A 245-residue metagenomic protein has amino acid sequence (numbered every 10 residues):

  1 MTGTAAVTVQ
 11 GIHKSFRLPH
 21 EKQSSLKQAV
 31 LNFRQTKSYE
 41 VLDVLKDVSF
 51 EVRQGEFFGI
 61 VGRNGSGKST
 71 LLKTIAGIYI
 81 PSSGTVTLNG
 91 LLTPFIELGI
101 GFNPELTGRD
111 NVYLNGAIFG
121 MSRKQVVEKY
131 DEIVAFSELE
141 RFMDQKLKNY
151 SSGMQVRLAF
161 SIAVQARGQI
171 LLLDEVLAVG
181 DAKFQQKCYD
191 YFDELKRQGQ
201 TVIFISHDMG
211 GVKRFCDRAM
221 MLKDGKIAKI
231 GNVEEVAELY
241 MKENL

Functional and structural regions predicted by a protein language model:
T2-K46, V233-L245: Pre-NBD coupling/linker segments of ABC/ABC-like ATPases
K27-F33, Y113, Q125-F142: Conserved ABC ATPase "signature" region
V61-R63: The feature captures the beta-strand-to-loop junction immediately N-terminal to the Walker
S206-H207: H-loop/switch region of ABC-family ATPase nucleotide-binding domains
V212-R214: A short, surface-exposed alpha-helical micro-motif characterized by mixed small hydrophobic and charged/polar residues
D224-G225, Y240: Conserved ABC ATPase "signature" C-loop
